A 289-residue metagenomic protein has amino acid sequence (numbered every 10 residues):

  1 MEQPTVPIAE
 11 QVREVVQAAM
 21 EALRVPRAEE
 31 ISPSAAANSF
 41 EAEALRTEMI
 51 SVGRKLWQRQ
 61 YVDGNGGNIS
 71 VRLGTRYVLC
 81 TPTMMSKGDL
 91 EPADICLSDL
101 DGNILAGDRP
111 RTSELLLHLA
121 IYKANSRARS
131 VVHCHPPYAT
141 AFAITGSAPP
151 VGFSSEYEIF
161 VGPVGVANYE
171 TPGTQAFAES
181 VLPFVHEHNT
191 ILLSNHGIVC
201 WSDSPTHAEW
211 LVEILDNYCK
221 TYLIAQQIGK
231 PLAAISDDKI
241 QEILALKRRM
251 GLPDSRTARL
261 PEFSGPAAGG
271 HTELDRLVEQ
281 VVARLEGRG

Functional and structural regions predicted by a protein language model:
E2-G289: Glycine-rich flexible loops
